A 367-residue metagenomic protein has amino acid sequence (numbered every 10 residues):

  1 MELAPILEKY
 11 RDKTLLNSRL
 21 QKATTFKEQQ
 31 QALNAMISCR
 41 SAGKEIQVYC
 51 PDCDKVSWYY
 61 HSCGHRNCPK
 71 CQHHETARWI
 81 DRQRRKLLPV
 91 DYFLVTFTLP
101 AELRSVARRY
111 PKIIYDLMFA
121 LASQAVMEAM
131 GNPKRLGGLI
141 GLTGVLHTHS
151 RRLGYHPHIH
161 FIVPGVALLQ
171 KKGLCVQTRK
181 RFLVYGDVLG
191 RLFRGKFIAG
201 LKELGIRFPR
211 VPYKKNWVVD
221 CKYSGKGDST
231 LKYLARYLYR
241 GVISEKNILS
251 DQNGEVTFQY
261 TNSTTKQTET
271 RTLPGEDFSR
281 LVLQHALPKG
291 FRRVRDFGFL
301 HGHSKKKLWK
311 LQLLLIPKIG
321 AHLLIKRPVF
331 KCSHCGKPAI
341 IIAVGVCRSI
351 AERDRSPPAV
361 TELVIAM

Functional and structural regions predicted by a protein language model:
M1-M367: Beta->alpha loop/short-helix hinge microenvironment recognizer with preference for catalytic Tyr/His contexts
